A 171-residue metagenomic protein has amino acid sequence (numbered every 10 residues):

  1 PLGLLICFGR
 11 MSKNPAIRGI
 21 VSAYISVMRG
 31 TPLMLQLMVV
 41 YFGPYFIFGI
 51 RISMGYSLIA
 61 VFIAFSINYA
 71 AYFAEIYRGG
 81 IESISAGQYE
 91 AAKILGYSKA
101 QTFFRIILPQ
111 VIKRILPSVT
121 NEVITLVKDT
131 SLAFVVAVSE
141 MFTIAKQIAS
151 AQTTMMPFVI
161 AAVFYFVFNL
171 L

Functional and structural regions predicted by a protein language model:
P1-L171: Transmembrane alpha-helices and adjacent helix-loop boundaries
